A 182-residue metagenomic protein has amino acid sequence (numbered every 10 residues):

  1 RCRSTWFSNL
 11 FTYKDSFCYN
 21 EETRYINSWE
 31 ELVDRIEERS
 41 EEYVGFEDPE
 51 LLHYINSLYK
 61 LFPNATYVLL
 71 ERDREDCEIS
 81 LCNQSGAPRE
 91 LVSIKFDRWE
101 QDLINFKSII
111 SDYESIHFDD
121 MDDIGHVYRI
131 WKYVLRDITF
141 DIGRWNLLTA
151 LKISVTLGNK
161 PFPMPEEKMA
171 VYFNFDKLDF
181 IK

Functional and structural regions predicted by a protein language model:
R1-E42, L147-L148, G158-K168: PAPS-dependent sulfotransferase catalytic core
T5, D76-E78, T156, I181: General helical structural elements
S16-F17, P49-D141: PAPS-dependent sulfotransferase catalytic domain
E21, L58-Y59, P88-E90, N146 (+2 more regions): Alpha-helix boundary/interfacial micro-motifs
Y25-E30, S108-F180: The conserved 3'-phosphoadenosine-5'-phosphosulfate
E42-P49: Conserved two-lobed SF2 helicase motor
